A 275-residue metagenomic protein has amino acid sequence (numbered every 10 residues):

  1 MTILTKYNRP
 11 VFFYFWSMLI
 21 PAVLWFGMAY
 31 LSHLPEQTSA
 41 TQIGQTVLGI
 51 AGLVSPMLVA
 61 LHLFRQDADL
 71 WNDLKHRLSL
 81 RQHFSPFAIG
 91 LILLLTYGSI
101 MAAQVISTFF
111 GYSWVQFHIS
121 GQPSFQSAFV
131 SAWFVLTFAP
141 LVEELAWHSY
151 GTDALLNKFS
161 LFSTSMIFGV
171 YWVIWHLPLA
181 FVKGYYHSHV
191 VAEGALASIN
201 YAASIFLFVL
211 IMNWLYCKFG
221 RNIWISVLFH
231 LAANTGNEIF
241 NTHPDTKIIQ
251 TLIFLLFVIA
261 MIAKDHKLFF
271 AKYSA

Functional and structural regions predicted by a protein language model:
T2-P140, F168, F240-A275: Specific transmembrane helices
I3-T5, H83-S85, G121-Q122, P178-A180 (+1 more regions): Hydrophobic, membrane-facing alpha-helical anchors
V23-F26, S165, V190-F254: Functionally important transmembrane alpha-helices
I100-F109, E143, S163-G184: Transmembrane alpha-helix/helix-exit interface in multi-pass inner-membrane proteins
A102, F138, G151, F208-M212: Hydrophobic/aromatic residues in alpha-helical transmembrane segments
L136-L141, V173, Y201-F206: Residue-level hotspots within the lipid-embedded alpha helices of multi-pass solute transporters
V142-I174, C217-N222: Membrane-interface helix/loop boundary segments of multi-pass membrane proteins
A146, Y150-G151, V182-E193: Membrane-interface interhelical connector segments
